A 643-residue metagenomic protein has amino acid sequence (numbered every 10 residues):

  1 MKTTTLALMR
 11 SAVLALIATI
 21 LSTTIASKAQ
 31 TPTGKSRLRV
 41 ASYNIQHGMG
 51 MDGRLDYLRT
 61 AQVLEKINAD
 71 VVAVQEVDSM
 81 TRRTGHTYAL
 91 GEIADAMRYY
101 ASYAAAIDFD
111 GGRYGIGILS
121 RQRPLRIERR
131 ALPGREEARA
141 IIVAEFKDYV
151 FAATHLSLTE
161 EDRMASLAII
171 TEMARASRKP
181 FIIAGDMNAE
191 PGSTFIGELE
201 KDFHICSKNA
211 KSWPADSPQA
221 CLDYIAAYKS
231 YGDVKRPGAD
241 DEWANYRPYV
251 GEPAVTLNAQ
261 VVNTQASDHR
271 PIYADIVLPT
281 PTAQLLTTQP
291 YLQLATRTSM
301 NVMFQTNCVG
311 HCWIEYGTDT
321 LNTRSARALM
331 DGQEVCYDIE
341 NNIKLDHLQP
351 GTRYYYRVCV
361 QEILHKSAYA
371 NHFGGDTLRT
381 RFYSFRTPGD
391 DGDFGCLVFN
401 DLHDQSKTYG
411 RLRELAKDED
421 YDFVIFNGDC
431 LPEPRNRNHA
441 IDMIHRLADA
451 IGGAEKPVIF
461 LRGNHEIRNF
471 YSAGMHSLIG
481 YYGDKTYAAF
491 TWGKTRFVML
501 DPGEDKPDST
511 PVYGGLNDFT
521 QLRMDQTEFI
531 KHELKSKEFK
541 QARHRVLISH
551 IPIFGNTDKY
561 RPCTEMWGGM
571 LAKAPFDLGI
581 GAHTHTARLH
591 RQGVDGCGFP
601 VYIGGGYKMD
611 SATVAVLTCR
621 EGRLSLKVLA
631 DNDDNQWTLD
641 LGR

Functional and structural regions predicted by a protein language model:
L6-I17, T23, S27-A41, Y88 (+5 more regions): Acidic, histidine-bearing metal-coordination/catalytic regions of metal-dependent phosphoesterases
S27-A96, D108-D110, T264, D268 (+4 more regions): N-terminal, active-site-proximal structural segment of metallo-dependent hydrolase catalytic domains
G48-G50, S79-R83, F109-G111, A138 (+13 more regions): Active-site environment of divalent metal-dependent phosphoester hydrolases
D52-G53, V77-V150, K235-D241, G251-P253 (+1 more regions): Structured beta-strand-rich core segments of catalytic domains in phosphoester-bond hydrolases
E92-D95, Y114-S120, L125-E128, C359-S384 (+5 more regions): Extended active-site neighborhood of metal-dependent phosphoesterases/phosphodiesterases
R129-R130, E160, E172-F181, N188-Q284 (+1 more regions): Metal-dependent phosphoester-hydrolase catalytic domains
V143-A152, R163-E200, G310-C312, K417-F423 (+3 more regions): His/acidic metal-ligating clusters that form di-metal
I196-P218, A227, N341, T557-G622: Conserved beta-sheet core of the metallophosphoesterase superfamily
